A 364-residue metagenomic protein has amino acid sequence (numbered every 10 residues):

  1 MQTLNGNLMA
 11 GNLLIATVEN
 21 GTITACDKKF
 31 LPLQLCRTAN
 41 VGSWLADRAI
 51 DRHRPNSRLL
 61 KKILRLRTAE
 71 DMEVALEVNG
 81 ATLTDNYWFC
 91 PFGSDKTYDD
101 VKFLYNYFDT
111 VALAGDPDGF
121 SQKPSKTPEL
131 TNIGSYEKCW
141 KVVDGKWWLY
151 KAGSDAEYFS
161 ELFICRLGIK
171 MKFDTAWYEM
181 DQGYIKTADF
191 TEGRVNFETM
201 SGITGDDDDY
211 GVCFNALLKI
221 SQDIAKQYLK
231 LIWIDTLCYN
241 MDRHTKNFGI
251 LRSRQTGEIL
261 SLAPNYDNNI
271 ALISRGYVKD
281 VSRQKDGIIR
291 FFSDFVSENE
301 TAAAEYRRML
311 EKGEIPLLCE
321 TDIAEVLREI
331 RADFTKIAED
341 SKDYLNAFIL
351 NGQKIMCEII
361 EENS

Functional and structural regions predicted by a protein language model:
M1-Y239, I250-S364: Phosphate/dinucleotide-binding and metal-coordinating scaffold of catalytic cores in nucleotide-dependent enzymes
H244-G249: Canonical protein kinase catalytic loop motif
